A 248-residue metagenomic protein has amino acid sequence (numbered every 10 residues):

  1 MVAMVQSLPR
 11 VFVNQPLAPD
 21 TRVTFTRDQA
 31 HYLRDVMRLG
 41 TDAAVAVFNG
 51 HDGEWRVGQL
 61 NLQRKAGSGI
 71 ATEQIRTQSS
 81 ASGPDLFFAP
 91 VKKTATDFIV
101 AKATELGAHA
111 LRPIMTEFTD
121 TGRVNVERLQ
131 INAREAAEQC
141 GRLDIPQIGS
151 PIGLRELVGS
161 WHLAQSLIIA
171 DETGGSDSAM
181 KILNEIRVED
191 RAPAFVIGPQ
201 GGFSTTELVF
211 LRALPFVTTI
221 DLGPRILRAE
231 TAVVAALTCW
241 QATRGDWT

Functional and structural regions predicted by a protein language model:
M1-R76, E127: N-terminal positively charged helical leader segments and presequences
R10, R22, A44, G67-S68 (+6 more regions): Structural motif
Q74, T116-T119, P224-R225: Short, ordered loop/turn segments at secondary-structure junctions
Q78-I169: RNA substrate-binding interface of SAM-dependent RNA methyltransferases
L167-F210, F216-D221: Active-site/ligand-binding-proximal alpha/beta "capping" segment
T205-T248: Structured adenosyl-cofactor binding patch, chiefly the S-adenosyl-L-methionine
